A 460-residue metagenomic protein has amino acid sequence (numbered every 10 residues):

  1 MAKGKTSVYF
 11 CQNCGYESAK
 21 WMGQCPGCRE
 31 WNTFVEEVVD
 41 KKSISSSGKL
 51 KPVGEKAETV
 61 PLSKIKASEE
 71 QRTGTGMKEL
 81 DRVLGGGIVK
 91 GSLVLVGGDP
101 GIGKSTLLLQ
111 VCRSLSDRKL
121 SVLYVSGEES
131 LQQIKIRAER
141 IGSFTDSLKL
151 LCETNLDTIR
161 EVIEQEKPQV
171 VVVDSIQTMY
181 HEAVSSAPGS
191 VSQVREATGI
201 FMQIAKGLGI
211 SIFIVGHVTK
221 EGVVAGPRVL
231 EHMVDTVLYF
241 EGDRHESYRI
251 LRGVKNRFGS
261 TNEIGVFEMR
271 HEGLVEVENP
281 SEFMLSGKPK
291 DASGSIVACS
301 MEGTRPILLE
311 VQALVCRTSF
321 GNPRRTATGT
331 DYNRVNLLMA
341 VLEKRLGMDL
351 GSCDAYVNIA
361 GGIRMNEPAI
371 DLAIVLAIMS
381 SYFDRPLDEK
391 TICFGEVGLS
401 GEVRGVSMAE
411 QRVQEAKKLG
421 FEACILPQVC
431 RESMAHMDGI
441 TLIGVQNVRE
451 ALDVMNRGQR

Functional and structural regions predicted by a protein language model:
A2-N13, E17-R82, V89-G97, I102-L109 (+6 more regions): Peripheral, non-AAA+ core regions of ATP-driven protein-machinery
V122-S126: Conserved RecA-like ASCE P-loop NTPase motor core of nucleic-acid helicases/translocases
G127-Q133: Conserved Walker A/P-loop ATP-binding site and its immediately adjacent core in helicase/helicase-like ATPase domains
